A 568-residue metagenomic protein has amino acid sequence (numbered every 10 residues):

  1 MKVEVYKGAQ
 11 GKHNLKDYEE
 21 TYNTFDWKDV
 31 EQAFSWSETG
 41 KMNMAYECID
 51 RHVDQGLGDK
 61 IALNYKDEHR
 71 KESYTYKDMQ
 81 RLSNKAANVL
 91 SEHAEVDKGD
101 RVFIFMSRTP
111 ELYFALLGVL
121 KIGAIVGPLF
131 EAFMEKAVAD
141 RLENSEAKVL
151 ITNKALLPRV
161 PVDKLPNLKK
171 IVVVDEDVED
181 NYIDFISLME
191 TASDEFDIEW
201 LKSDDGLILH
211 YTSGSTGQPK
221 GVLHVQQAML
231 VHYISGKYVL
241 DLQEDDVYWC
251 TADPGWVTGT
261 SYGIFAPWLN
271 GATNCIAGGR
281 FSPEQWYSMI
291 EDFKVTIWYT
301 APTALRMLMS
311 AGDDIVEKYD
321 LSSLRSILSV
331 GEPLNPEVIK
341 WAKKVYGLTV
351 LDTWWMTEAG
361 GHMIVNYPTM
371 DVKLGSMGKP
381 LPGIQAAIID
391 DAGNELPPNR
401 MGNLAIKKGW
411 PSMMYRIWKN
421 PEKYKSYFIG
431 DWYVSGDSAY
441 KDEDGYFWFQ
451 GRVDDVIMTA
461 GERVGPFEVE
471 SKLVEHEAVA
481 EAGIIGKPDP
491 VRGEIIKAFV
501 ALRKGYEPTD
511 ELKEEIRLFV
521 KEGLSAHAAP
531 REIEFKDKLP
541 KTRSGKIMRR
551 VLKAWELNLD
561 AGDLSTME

Functional and structural regions predicted by a protein language model:
K2-Y6, Q10, L117, K121-S187 (+1 more regions): Structural core segment of the AMP-binding/adenylate-forming
D59-I61, V172-E176, M189-Y211, Q218 (+2 more regions): Conserved pre-ATP/AMP-binding loop-to-beta segment of ANL
S73-K77, E199, L207-V231: Conserved AMP-binding A3 loop
K136-E143, K148-K154, E291, W298 (+5 more regions): AMP-binding/adenylate-forming catalytic core of the ANL superfamily
L230-V247, P254-I297, S310-A311: Conserved AMP-binding/adenylation subdomain of ANL enzymes
L269-A272, V295-T300, M309-V372, Q385 (+1 more regions): Gly/Ser/Thr-rich phosphate-binding loop
P380-G383, N394-S426, E462-V464: Conserved ATP/PPi-binding loop(s) of AMP-dependent carboxylate-activating enzymes
E522-I547, D560-E568: AMP-binding/adenylate-forming catalytic domain of the ANL superfamily
